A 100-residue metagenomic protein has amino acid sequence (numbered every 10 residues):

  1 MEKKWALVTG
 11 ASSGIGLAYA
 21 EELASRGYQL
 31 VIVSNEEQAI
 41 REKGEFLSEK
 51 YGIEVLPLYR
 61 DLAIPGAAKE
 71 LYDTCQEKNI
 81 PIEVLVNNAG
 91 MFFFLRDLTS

Functional and structural regions predicted by a protein language model:
W5, S12-G14: Conserved glycine-rich cofactor-binding loop
T9, I82-G90: Rossmann-fold scaffold of SDR-type NAD(P)-dependent oxidoreductases
S13, G90-F93: Flexible cofactor-recognition loop at the NAD(P)H-binding site of Rossmann-like short-chain dehydrogenase/reductase
L17-E21: Residues forming the Rossmann-fold NAD(P)(H) cofactor-binding site
R26-E42: Conserved glycine-rich Rossmann-like NAD(P)H-binding loop of the short-chain dehydrogenase/reductase
E37, L58-E70: The beta1-alpha1 cofactor-binding region of Rossmann-like NAD(H)/NADP(H)-dependent oxidoreductases
K69, F92-S100: Conserved mid-core segment of classical short-chain dehydrogenase/reductases
C75-I80: Glycine-rich phosphate-binding loop signature in dinucleotide/nucleotide-binding domains
